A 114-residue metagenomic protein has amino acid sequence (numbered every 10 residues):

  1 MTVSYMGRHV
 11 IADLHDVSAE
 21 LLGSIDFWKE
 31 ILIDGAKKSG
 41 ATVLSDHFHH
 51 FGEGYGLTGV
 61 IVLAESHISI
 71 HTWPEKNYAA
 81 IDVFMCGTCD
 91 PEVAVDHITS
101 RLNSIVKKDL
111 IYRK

Functional and structural regions predicted by a protein language model:
M1-K114: Polybasic/polar functional segments that serve as interface/processing modules
